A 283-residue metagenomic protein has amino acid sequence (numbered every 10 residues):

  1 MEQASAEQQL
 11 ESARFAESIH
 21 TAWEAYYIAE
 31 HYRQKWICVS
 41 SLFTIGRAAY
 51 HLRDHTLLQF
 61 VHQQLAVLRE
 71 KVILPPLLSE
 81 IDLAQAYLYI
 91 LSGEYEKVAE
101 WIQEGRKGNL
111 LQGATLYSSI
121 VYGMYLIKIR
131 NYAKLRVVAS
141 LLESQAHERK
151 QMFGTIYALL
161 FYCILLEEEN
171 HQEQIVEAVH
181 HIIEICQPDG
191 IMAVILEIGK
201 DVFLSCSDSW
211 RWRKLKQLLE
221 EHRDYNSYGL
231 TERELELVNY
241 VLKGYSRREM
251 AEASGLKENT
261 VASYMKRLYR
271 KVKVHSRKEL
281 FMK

Functional and structural regions predicted by a protein language model:
W23-Q34, H62-I73, A99-L110, S140-H147 (+1 more regions): Amphipathic alpha-helical segments of tetratricopeptide repeats
Y87, K97, L111-E232, N239 (+2 more regions): Linker/hinge segments immediately adjacent to helix-turn-helix/homeobox DNA-binding domains
L235-E236, E279: Pre-recognition alpha-helix immediately N-terminal to the DNA-recognition helix within helix-turn-helix or winged-helix
K243-E279: Recognition helix of helix-turn-helix DNA-binding domains
